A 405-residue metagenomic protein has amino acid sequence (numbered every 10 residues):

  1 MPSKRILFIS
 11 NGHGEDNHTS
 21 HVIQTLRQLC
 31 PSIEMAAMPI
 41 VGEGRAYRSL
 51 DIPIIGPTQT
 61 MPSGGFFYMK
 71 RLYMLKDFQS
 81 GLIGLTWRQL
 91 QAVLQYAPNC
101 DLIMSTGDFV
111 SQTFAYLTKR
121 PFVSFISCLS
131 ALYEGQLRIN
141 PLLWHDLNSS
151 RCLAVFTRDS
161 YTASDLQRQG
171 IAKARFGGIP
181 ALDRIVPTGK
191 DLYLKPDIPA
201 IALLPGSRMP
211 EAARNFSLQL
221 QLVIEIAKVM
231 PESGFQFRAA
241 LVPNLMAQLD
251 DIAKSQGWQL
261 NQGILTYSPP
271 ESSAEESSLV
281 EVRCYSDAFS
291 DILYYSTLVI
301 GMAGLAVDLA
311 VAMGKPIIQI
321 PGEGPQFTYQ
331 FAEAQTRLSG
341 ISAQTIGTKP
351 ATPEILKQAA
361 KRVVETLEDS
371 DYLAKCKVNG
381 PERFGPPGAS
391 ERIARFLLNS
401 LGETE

Functional and structural regions predicted by a protein language model:
M1-E405: Nucleotide-activated sugar donor-binding and catalytic core shared by glycosyltransferases and related lipid-linked
